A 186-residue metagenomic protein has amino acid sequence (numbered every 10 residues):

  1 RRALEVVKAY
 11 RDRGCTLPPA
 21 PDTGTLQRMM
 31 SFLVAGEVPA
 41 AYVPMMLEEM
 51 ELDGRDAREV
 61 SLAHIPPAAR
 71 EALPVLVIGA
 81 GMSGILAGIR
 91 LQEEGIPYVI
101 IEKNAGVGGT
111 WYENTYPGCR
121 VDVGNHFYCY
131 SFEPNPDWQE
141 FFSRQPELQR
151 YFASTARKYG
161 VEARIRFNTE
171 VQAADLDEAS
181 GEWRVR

Functional and structural regions predicted by a protein language model:
R2-M50, E140-R186: Feature captures the FAD/FMN-dependent oxidoreductase FAD-binding
E51-L73: A short, basic/flexible loop-to-alpha-helix module at the beginning of a structural domain
R70-I100: N-terminal Rossmann-like FAD-binding beta1-loop-alpha1 element of flavoenzymes
S83, A105-G106, N135, Q172: Short, solvent-exposed loop/turn segments at secondary-structure junctions
Q92-P117: Glycine-rich FAD pyrophosphate-binding loop
Y112-S154: Glycine-rich active-site loop/strand segments that organize a redox cofactor
